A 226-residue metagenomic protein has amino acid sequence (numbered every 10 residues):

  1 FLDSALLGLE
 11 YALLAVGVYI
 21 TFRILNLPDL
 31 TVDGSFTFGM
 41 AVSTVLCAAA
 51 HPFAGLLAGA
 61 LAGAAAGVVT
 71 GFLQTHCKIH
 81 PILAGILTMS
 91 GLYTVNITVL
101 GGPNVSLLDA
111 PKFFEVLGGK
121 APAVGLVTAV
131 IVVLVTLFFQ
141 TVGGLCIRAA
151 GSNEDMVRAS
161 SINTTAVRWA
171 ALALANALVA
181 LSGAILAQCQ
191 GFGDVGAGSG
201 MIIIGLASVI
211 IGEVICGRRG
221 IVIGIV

Functional and structural regions predicted by a protein language model:
F1-H51, L73-C77, I210-R219: Single transmembrane alpha-helix segments in multi-pass membrane proteins
S4, L9, G34, F53-L61 (+6 more regions): Hydrophobic alpha-helical transmembrane segments
A15, M40, T44, Y93-T94 (+3 more regions): Hydrophobic core segments of alpha-helical transmembrane domains in multi-pass membrane transport and ion-translocation
V16, L56, A60, A64 (+4 more regions): Hydrophobic positions within alpha-helical transmembrane segments of bacterial inner-membrane proteins
H51-S90: Alpha-helical transmembrane segments within multi-pass membrane transporters and channels
P81, G85-Q140, W169-A170, Q190-V195: Transmembrane helix-bundle core of multi-pass membrane transporters and related energy-transducing complexes
V133-A173: Membrane-helix/interface signature in polytopic inner-membrane proteins
V179, Q190-V226: Transmembrane alpha-helical segments in multi-pass inner-membrane proteins
